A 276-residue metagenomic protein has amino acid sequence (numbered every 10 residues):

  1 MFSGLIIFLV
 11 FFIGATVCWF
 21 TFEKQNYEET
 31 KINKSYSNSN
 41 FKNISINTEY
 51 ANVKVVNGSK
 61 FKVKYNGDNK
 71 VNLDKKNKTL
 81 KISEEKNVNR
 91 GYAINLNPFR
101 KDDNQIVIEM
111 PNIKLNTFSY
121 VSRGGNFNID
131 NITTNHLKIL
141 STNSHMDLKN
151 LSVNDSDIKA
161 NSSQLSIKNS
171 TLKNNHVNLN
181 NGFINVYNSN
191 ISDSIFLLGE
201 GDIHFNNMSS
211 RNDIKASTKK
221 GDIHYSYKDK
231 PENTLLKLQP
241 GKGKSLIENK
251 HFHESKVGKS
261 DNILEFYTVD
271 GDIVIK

Functional and structural regions predicted by a protein language model:
F2-W19: Hydrophobic membrane-insertion alpha-helices, especially the h-region of bacterial N-terminal signal peptides
G14-N33: Sec-dependent signal peptide cleavage junction
E29-N43, N52-K54, L73-N174, F183-I191 (+1 more regions): Right-handed parallel beta-helix
G58-S59: Start-of-domain marker
G67, N72, D102, G241-L246: Short aromatic-acidic-glycine turn motif
I167-K276: Short, surface-exposed interaction patches in beta-rich subdomains that mediate adhesion/assembly near membranes
